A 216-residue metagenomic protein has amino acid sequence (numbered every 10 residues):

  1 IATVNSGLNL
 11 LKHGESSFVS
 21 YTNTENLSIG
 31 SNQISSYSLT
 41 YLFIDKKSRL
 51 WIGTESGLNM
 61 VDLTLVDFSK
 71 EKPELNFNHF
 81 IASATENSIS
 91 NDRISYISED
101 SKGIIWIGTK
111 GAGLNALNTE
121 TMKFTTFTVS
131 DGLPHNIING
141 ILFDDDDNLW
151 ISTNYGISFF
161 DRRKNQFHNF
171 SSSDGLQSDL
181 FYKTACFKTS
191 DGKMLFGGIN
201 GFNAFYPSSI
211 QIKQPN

Functional and structural regions predicted by a protein language model:
I1-N216: Carboxylate-rich, polar loop motifs that coordinate divalent cations or form catalytic acidic clusters
